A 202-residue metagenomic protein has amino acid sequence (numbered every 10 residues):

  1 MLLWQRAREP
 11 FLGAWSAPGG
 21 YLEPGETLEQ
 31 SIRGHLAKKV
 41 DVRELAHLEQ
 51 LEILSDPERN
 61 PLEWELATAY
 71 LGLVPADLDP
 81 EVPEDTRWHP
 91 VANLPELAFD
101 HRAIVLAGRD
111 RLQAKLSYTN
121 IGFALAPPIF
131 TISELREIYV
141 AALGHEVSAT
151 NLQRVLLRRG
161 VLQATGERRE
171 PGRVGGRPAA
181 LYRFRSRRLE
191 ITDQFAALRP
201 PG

Functional and structural regions predicted by a protein language model:
M1-S16: N-terminal strand-loop-strand
L3, L71-L73, L181-R183: Short, well-ordered beta-strand micro-motif
A17-G25, A124-L125: Short histidine-centered catalytic/ligand-binding loop motif
E29-E81, V91-N93, I104, Q113-G122 (+1 more regions): Active-site segment of metal-dependent pyrophosphate-handling enzymes, primarily the Nudix hydrolase catalytic core
A69-L71, P80-L116, L125-E134, I138 (+2 more regions): NUDIX/MutT-family hydrolases
E137-E146: Short helix-coil junctions and helix-kink-helix linkers
A164-G202: Long, intrinsically disordered, low-complexity Ser/Thr/Pro-rich regulatory/activation regions of nuclear proteins
